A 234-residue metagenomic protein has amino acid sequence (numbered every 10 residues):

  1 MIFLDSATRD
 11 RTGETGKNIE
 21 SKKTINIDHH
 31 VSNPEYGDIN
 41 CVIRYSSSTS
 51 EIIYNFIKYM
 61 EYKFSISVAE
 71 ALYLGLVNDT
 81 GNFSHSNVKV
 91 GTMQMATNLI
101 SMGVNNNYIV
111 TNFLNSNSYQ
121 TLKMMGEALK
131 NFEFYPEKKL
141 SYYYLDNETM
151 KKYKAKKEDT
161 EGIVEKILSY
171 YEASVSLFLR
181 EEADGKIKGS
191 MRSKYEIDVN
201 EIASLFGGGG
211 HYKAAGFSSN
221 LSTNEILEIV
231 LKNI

Functional and structural regions predicted by a protein language model:
M1-I39: Active-site cofactor/cluster-binding pocket
D10-T12, S50, V199: Short, well-ordered alpha-helical microsegments
G16-I19, N33-P34, F64-I66, G75 (+2 more regions): Solvent-exposed alpha-helices and their adjacent loops that cap or buttress functional pockets in soluble metabolic
E20, V42-Y45, K194-Y195: Short, hinge-like loop/turn segments at secondary-structure boundaries
K23, L74, I202-S204: Residue-level marker of motif borders
I27-M95: Short alpha-helices
N78-I234: Hydrophobic helix-and-loop "lid/oligomerization" segment in the mid-to-C-terminal part of catalytic domains
